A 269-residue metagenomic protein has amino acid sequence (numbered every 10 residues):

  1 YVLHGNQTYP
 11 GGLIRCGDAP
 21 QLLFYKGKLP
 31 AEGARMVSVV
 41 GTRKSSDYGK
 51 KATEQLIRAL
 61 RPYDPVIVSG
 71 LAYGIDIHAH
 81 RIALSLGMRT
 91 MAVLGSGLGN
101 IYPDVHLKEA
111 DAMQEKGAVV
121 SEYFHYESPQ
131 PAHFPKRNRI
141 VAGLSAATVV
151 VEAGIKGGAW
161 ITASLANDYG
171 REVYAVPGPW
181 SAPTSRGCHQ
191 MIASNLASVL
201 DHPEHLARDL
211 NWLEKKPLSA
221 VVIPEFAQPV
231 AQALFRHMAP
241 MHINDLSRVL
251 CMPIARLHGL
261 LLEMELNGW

Functional and structural regions predicted by a protein language model:
L3-W269: Glycine-biased, small-residue-rich flexible motifs in mid-sequence functional cores and linkers
